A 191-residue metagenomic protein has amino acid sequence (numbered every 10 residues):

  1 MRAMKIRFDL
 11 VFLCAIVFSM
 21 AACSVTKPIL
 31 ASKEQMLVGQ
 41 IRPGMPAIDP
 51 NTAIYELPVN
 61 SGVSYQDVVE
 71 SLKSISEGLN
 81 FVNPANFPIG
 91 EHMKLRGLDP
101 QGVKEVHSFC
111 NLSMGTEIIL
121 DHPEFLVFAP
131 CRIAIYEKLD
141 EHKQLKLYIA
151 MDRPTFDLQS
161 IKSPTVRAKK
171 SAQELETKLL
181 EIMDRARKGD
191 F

Functional and structural regions predicted by a protein language model:
R2-V11: Bacterial N-terminal signal peptides that target proteins for export
F12-F18: Hydrophobic helical h-region of N-terminal Sec-dependent signal peptides in bacterial secretory/periplasmic proteins
M20-A22: C-terminal motif of bacterial Sec signal peptides marking the signal peptidase cleavage site
T26-L79, K188: Terminal, regulation- and interaction-focused segments at domain boundaries
I54-V63, K104, I161-K170: Second-shell loop/turn segments in exported
E77-L79, A85-F128: Compact, glycine-rich, soluble single-domain proteins
I133-T165: Beta-strand/loop substructures that line and gate deep hydrophobic ligand-binding cavities in soluble
P154-F191: C-terminal partner/receptor-binding element of secreted or periplasmic proteins
